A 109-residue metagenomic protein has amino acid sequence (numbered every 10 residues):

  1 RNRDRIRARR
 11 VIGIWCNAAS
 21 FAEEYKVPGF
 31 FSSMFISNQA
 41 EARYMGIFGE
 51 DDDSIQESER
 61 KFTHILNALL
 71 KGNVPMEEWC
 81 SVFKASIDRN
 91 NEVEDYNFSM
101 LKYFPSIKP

Functional and structural regions predicted by a protein language model:
R1-R7: A short, glycine/acidic-enriched catalytic loop
R9-P109: Active-site-proximal C-terminal subdomain of hydrolase catalytic domains
